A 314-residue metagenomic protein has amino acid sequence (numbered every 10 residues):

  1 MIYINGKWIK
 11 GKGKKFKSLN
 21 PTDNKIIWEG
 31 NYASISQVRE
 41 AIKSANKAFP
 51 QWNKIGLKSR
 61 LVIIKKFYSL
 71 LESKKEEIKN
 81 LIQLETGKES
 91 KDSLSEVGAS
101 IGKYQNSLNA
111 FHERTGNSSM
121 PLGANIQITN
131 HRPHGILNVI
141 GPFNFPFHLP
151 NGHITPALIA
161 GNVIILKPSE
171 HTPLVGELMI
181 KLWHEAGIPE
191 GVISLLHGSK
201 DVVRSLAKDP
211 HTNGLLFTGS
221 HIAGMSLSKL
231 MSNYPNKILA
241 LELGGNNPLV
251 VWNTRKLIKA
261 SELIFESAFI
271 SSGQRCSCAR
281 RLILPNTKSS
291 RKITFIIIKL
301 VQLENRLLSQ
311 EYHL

Functional and structural regions predicted by a protein language model:
M1-N125: N-terminal Rossmann-like NAD(P)+-binding subdomain of aldehyde/semialdehyde dehydrogenases
N24, R60, I82, Y104 (+5 more regions): Residue-level signal for inorganic ion chemistry
F49, N53, Y68-K75, K79 (+10 more regions): Structural signal for hydrophobic packing residues in well-ordered secondary-structure cores of soluble enzyme domains
N117-E190, I258: Conserved small-residue-rich beta-alpha loop and adjacent elements that most often cradle the phosphate/pyrophosphate
I126-Q127, S194-N213: A structured beta-alpha segment of the ubiquitous adenosine-cofactor-binding alpha/beta core
T155, N213-T218: Periplasmic-binding protein-like
D201, F217-S226: Adenylate-forming
I222-L314: ALDH superfamily catalytic-core signature
